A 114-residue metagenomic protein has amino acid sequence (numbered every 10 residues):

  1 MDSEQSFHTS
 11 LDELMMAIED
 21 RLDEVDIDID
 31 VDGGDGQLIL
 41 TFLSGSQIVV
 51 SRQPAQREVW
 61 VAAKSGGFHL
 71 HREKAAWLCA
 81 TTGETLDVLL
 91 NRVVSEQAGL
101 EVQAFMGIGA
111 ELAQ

Functional and structural regions predicted by a protein language model:
M1-Q114: N-terminal intrinsically disordered, cationic/polar leader segments that include organellar targeting peptides
